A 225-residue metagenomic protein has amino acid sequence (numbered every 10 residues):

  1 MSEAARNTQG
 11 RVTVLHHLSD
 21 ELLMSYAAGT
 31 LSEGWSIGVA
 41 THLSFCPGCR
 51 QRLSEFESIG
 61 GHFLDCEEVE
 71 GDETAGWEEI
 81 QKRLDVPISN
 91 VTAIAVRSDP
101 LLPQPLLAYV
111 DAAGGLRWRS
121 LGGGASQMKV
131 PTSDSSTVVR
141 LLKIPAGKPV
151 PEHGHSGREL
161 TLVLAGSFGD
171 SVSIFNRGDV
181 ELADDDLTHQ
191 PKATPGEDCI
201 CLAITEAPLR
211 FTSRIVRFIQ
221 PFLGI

Functional and structural regions predicted by a protein language model:
M1-E21, E33-W35, S44-P47, Q51 (+1 more regions): Positively biased amphipathic helices and basic secretion/translocation or surface-docking motifs that either flank
A27-I37: Short, intrinsically disordered, charge-biased short linear motifs at domain edges
L53, V150-E152, S171, H189-P195: Short beta-strand His + acidic residue motifs that chelate non-heme Fe in jelly-roll/DSBH and cupin folds
G115-P151: A short glycine-rich, His/Asp/Glu-containing loop-to-beta-strand
P145-K148, E152-D170: Glycine- and acidic-residue-biased ligand/ion/polar-headgroup-sensing regions
D170-Q190: Short acidic-glycine-tyrosine-enriched beta hairpin
L187-F211: Ligand-binding loop in jelly-roll beta-barrel domains
A203, A207-I225: Amphipathic alpha-helical interface segments
